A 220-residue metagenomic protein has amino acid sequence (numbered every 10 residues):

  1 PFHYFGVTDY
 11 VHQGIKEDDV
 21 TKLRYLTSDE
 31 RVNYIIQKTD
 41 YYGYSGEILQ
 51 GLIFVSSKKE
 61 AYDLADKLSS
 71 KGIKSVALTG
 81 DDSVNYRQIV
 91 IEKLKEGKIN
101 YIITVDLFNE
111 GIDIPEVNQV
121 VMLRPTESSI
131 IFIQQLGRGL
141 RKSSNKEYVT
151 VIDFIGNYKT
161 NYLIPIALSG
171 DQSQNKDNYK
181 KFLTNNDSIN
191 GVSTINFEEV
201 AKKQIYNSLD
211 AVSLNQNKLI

Functional and structural regions predicted by a protein language model:
P1-F2, K71-K74, P115-Q119, E127 (+1 more regions): Short glycine-/polar-rich loops that comprise or flank the Walker A/P-loop and associated switch/sensor motifs
P1-V55: Conserved interdomain linker/interface between the two RecA-like ATPase lobes of SF2 helicase motors
D29-N33, Q88, V105, I114 (+2 more regions): Amphipathic alpha-helical transducer elements in NTP-driven molecular machines
D40-Y41, S45-G46, Q50, S57 (+1 more regions): Long, largely alpha-helical accessory region at the distal end of helicase-like NTP-driven motors
L52-F54, V76, V121: Conserved beta-strand elements of the Class I
A61-D66, G72-N109: Conserved helicase ATPase core of P-loop NTP-dependent helicases/translocases
I102-V120, L136-R141: SF2 helicase motor core recognition
P125-Q134, R138-Q172: Conserved segment of the helicase C-terminal RecA-like domain
